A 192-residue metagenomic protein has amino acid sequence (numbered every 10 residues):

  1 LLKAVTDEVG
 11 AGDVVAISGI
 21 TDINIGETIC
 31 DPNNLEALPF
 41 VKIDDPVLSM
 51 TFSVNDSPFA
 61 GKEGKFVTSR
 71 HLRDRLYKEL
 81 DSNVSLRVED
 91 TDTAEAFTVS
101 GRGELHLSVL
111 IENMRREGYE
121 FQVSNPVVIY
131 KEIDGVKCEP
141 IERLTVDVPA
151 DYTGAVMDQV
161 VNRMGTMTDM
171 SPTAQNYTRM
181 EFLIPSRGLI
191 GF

Functional and structural regions predicted by a protein language model:
L1-F192: Accessory interaction regions appended to the cores of large information-processing enzymes
